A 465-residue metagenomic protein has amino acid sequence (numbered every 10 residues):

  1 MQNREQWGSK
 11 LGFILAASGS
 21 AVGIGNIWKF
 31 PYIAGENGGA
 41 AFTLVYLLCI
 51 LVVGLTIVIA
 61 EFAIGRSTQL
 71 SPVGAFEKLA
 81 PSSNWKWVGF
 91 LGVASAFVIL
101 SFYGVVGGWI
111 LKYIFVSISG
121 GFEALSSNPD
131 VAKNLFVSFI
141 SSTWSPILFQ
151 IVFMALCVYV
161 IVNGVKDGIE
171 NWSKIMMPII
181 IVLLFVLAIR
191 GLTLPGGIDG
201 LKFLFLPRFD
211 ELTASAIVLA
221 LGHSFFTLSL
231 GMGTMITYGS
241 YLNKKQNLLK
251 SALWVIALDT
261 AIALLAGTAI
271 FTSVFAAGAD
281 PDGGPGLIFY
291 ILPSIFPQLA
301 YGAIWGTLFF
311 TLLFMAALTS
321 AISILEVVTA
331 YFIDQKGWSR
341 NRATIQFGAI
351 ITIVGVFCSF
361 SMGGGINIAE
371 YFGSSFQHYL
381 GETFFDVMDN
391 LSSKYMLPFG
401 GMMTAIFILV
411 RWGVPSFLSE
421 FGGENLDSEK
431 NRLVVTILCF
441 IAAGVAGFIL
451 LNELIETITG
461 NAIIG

Functional and structural regions predicted by a protein language model:
M1-W28, I57-F62, R66-L79, S83-F90 (+1 more regions): Membrane-interface "cap" regions at the ends of multi-pass membrane proteins
Q2-R4, Y32-N37, L70-L91, G104-V162 (+6 more regions): Inter-helical loop and helix-membrane interface segments of multi-pass membrane transporters/permeases
Q2-W7, L11, E170, K174-L318 (+2 more regions): Membrane-embedded translocation segments of transport machinery
E5, A34-A60, S145, M396-G400: Extracellular loop-to-transmembrane helix junctions
G12-F13, L148, L258-L264, A303 (+3 more regions): Loop-to-transmembrane helix boundary motifs in multi-pass membrane proteins
G12-L47, I236-G239, K250-L253, A257-L258: Transmembrane helix-boundary motif of multi-pass solute transporters/channels
I33-N37, A63, N84-L100, F136-V137 (+5 more regions): Membrane-water interface regions at transmembrane-helix termini and the short interhelical loops of multi-pass membrane
V88-L91, K336-G348, V387-A446: C-terminal membrane-solvent junction of multi-pass transporters and transport-like membrane proteins
